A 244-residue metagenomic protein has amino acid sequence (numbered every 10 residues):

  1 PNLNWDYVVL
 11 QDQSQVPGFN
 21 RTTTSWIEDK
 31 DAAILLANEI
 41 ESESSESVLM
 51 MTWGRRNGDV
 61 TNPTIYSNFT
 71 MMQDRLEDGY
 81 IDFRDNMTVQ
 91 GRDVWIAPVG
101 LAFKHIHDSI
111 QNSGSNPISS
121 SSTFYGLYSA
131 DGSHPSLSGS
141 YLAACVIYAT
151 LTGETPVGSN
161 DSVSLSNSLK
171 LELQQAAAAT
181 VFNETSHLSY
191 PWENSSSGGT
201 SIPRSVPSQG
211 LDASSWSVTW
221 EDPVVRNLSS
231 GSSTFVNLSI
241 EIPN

Functional and structural regions predicted by a protein language model:
N2-L137, A149: Alpha-helical cap/lid subdomain in secreted, periplasmic, or secretory-pathway luminal O-acyl-processing enzymes
D108, N167-L171, S214-S217, S229: Polar/charged alpha-helical tracts
N116-P207: Conserved catalytic region of serine esterases and O-acyltransferases that act on ester linkages in lipids
S201-S230: Surface-exposed binding patches on compact interaction domains or structured appendages
V225, S239-P243: Short, surface-exposed loop/turn segments at beta-strand-coil junctions that are enriched for proline with nearby
S230-S239: Short Pro-Gly-centered flexible turn/kink motifs
